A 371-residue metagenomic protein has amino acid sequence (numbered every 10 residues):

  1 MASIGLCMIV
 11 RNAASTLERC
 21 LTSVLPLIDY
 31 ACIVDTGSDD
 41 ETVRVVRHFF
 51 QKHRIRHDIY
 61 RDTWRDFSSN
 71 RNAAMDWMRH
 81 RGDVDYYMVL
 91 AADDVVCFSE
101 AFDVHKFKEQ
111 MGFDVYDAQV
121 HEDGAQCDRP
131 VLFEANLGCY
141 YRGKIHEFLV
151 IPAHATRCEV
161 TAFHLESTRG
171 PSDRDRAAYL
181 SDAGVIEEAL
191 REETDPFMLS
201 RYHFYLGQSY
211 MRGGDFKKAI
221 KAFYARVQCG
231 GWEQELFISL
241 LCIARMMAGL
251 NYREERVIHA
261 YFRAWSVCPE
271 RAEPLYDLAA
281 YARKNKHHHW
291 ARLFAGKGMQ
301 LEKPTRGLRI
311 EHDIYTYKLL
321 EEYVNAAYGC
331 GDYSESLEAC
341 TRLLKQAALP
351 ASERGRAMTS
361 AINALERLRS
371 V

Functional and structural regions predicted by a protein language model:
C7-Y30: Short, well-formed alpha-helical segments that are part of the catalytic scaffolds of diverse glycosyltransferases
S23, L27, I33-V46, T63-W64 (+1 more regions): A conserved acidic beta->alpha catalytic loop
R47-W77: Conserved donor nucleotide-binding strand/loop of the catalytic core
S68-D76, Y86-V89, D94-K221, A225 (+2 more regions): Catalytic-site signature of metal-activated, phosphate-bearing donor transferases, centered on the GT-A/GT-A-like
T194-F197, G231-Q234, P269, K303 (+2 more regions): Short coil turns that delineate tetratricopeptide repeat
Y205, C242, D277-A280, L319-E322 (+1 more regions): "A position-specific structural signal for the A-helix of alpha-solenoid helical repeats
Y210, M247-A248, A282, A327 (+1 more regions): Residue at a conserved register position within TPR or TPR-like alpha-solenoid repeats
